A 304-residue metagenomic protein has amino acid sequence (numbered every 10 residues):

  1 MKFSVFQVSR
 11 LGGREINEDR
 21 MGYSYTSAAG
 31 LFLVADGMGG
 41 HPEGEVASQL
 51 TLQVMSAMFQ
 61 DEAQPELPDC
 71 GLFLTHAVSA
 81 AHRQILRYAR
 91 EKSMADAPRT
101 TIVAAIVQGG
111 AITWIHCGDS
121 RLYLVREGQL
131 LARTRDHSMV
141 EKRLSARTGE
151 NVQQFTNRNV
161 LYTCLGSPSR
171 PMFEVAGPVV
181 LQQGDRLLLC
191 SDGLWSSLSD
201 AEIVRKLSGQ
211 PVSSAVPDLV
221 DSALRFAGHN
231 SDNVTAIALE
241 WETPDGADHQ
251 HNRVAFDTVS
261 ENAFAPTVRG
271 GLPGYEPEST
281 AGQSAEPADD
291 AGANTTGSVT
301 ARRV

Functional and structural regions predicted by a protein language model:
M1-V304: PP2C/PPM-type serine/threonine phosphatase catalytic domain
